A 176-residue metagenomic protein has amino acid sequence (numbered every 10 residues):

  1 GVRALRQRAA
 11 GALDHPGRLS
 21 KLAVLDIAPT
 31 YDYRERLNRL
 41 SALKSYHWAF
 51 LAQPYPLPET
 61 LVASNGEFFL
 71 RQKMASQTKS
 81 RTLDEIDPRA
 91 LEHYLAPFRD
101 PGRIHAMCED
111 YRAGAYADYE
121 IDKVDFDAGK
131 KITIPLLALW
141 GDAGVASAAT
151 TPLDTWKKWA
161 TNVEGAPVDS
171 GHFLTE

Functional and structural regions predicted by a protein language model:
G1-R3: Catalytic nucleophile serine of serine hydrolases, specifically the conserved "nucleophile elbow" pentapeptide
R6-V168, T175: Flexible "cap/lid" subdomain of the alpha/beta-hydrolase fold that forms the substrate-access gate
